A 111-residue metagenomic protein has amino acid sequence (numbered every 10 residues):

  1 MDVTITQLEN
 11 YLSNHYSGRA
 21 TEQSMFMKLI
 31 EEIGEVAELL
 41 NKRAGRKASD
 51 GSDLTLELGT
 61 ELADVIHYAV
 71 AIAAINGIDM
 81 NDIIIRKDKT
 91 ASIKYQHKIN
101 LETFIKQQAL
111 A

Functional and structural regions predicted by a protein language model:
M1-L62, I66-A111: Flexible "arm" and connector segments at domain edges
